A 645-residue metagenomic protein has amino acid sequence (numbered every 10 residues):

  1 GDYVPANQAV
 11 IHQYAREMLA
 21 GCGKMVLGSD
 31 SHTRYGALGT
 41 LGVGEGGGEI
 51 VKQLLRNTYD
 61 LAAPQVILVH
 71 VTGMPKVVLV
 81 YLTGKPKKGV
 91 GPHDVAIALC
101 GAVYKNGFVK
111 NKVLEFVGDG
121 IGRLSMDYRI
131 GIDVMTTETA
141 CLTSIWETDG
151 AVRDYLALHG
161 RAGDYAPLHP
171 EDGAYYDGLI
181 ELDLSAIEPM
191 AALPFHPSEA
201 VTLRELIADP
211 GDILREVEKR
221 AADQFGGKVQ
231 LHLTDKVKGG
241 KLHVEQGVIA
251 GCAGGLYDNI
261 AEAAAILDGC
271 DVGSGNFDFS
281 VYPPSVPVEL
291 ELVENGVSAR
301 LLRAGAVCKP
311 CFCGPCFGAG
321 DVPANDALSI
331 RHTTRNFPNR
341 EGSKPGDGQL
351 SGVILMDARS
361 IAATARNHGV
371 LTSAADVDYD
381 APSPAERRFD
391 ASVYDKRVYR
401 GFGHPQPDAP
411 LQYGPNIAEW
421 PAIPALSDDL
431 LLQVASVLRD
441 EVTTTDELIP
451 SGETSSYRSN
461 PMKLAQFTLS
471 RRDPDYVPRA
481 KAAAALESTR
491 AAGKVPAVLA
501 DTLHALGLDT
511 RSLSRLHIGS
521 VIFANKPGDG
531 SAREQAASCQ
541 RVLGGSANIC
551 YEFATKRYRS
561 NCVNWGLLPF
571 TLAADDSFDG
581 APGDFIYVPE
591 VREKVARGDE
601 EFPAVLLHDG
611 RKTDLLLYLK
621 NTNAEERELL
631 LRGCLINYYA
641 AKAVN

Functional and structural regions predicted by a protein language model:
G1-N645: Fe-S-dependent hydro-lyases/dehydratases of central metabolism
